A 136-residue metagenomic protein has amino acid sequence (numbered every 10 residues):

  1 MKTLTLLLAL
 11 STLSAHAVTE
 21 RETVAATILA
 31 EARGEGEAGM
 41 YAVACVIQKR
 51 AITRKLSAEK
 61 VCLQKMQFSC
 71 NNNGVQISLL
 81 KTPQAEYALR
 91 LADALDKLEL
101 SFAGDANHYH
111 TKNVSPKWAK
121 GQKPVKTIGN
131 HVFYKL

Functional and structural regions predicted by a protein language model:
M1-L4, V18: Low-complexity, intrinsically disordered regions enriched in charged/polar residues
T3-L13: Sec-dependent N-terminal signal peptides
V18-L136: Bacterial extracytoplasmic/cell-wall-associated proteins, especially those involved in peptidoglycan
